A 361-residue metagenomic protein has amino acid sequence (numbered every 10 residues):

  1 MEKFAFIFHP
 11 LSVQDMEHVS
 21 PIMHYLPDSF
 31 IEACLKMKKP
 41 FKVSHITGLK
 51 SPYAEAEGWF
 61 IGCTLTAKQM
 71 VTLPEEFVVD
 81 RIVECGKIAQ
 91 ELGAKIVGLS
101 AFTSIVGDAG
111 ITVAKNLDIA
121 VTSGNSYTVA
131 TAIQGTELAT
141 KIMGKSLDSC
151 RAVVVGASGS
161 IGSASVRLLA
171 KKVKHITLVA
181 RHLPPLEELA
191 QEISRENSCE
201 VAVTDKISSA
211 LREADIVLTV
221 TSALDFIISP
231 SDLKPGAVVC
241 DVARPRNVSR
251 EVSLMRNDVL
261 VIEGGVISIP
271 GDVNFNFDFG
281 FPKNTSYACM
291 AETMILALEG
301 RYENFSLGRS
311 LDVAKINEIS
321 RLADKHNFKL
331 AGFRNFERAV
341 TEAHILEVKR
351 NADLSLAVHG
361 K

Functional and structural regions predicted by a protein language model:
E2, F6-F8, V19-E57, T64-A67 (+3 more regions): Adenosine-phosphate binding glycine-rich loop
K3, K95, K174, D215 (+1 more regions): Conserved acidic residues
K50-L147, F275-Y287, E299: Glycine/serine-rich phosphate-binding loop and adjoining beta1-alpha1 elements at the start of nucleotide-handling
A56-E57, L117-I119, E196-A202, N257: A short helix-to-beta-strand connector/capping loop
A101-S104, S126-Y127, R181, R244 (+1 more regions): Short, ordered loop/turn segments at secondary-structure junctions
S104-D108, L183-E188, N247-R250: Short, charged/polar "capping" segments at the starts of alpha-helices and the immediately preceding loops
L138-I216: Glycine-rich phosphate/diphosphate-binding loop of Rossmann-like nucleotide-binding domains
S198-D272: Rossmann-like adenosine-cofactor binding region
